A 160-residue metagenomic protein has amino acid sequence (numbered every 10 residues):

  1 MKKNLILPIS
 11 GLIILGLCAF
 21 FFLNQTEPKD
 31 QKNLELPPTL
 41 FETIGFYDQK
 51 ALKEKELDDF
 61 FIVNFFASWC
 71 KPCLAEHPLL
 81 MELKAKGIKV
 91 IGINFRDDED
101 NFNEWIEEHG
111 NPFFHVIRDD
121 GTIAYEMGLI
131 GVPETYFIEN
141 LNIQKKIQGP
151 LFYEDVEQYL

Functional and structural regions predicted by a protein language model:
M1-F46, E157-L160: N-terminal targeting signals for export/organelle localization
P38-F61: A short beta-strand-turn-helix
D59-F61, F65-W69, G131: Short pre-active-site segment immediately N-terminal to redox-active cysteine/selenocysteine motifs in thiol-based
I62-V63, V90, T135: Hydrophobic beta-strand anchors of alpha/beta hydrolase catalytic cores
F65-E82: Conserved redox-active cysteine motifs that mediate thiol-disulfide chemistry, especially di-cysteine Cys-X(1-2)-Cys
I88-D119, V132: Conserved segment of the thioredoxin-like fold in thiol-based oxidoreductases
E107-P112, D120-L160: Thiol/disulfide oxidoreductase modules built on the thioredoxin-like
